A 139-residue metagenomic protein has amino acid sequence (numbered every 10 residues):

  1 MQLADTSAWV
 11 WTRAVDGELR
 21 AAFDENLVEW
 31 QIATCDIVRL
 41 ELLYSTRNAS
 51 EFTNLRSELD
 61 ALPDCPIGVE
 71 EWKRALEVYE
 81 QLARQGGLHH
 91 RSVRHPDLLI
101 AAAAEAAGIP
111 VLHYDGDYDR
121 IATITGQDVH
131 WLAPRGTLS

Functional and structural regions predicted by a protein language model:
M1, A101-S139: Acidic, PIN/NYN-like endoribonuclease modules and their adjacent C-terminal/linker elements
M1-T34, L43-S57, L138: Short, well-structured N-terminal submotif of metal-dependent ribonuclease cores
D5-T6, V38, Y114: A secondary-structure boundary/capping signal
W9, R39-L42, Y118-D119: A generic structural signal for short hydrophobic patches within well-formed alpha-helices
V28, D60, I124-T125: Short, structured coil segments at secondary-structure junctions
Q31, P63, D128-H130: Conserved beta-strand segments of alpha/beta enzyme cores
L40, E70-R74, R135-S139: A short acidic, often aromatic-flanked loop/helix-cap motif at beta-alpha or helix-coil junctions that lines enzyme
D64-L112: Active-site neighborhoods of divalent-metal-dependent phosphate/nucleic-acid chemistry enzymes
